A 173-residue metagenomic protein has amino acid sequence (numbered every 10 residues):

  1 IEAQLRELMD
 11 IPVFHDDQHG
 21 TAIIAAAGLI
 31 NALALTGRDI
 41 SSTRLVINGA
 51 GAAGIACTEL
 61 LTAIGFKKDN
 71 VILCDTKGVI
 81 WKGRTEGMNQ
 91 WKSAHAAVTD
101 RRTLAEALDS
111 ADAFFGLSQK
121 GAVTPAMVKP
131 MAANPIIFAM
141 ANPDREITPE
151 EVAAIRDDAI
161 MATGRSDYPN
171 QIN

Functional and structural regions predicted by a protein language model:
I1-H19: Phosphate/diphosphate ligand-binding glycine-rich loop within oxidoreductases
A3, I55-E59, V128-K129: Short glycine/threonine-rich loop-to-helix capping motif typified by GTGT followed within a few residues by an Asp-Pro
L5, M9, G121-N173: Rossmann-fold NAD(P)-binding glycine/threonine-rich loop
L8-P12, D39-S42, D109-A113, A132-I136: Short, surface-exposed connector motifs at secondary-structure boundaries
V13-D16, I47, L73, F115-G116 (+2 more regions): General beta-strand structural signal in soluble alpha/beta enzymes
D16-N31, T163-N173: Short alpha-helices
H19, I23-F115: Glycine-rich phosphate/diphosphate-binding loop of Rossmann-like nucleotide-binding domains
I72, D112-T124, N134: Active-site capping/gating regions of soluble enzymes
